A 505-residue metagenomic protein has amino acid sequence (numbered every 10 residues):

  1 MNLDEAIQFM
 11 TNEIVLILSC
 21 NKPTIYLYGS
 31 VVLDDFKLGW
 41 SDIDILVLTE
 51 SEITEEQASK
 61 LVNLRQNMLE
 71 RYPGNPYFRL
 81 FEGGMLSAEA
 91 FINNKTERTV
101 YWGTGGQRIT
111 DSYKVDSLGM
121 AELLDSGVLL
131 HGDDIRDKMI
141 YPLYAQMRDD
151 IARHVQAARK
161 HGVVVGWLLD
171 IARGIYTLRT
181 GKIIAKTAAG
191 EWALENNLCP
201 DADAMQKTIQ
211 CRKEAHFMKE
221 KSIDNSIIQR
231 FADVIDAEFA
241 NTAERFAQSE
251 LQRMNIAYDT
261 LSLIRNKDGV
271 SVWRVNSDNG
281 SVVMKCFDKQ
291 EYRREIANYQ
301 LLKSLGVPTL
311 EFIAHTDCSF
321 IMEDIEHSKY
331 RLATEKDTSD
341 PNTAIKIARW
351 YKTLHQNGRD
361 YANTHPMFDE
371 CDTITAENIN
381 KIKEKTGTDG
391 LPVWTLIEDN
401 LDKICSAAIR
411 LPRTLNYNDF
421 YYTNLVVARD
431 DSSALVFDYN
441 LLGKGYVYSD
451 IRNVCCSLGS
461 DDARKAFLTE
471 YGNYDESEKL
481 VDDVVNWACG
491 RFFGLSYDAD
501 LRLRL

Functional and structural regions predicted by a protein language model:
M1-Y26, Q57-A58, K385-I404: Helical scaffold of the NTase/Pol beta-like nucleotidyltransferase catalytic core
I25-N63, L80-G83: Catalytic metal-binding acidic patch
A58, N63-H161, G174: Conserved NTP/Mg2+-binding pocket subregion across the NTase superfamily
V115, E122-A240: Conserved nucleotidyltransferase catalytic core and NTase-mimicking acidic/glycine-rich helix/loop elements in nucleic
G269-S271, N276-P366: ATP-binding pocket architecture of kinase catalytic cores
T334-P392, L411-R413, G443-K444: A cross-family kinase active-site recognition segment
I345, N453-C456, K465-L505: Helix-rich C-terminal or lid/interface subdomains of diverse kinases
L415, A428-L468, E476: Active-site Asp-x-Gly
